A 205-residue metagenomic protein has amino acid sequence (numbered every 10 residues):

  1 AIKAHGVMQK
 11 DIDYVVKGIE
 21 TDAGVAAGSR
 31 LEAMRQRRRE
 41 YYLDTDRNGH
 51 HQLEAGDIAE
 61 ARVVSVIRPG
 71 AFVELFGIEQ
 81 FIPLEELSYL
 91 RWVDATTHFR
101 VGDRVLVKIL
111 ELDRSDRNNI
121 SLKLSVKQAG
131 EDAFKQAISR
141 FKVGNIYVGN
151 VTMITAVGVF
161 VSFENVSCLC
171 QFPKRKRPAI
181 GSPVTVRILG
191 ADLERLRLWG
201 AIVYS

Functional and structural regions predicted by a protein language model:
A1-S205: Single-stranded RNA-binding regions, centering on S1/OB-family and related RNA-binding modules
